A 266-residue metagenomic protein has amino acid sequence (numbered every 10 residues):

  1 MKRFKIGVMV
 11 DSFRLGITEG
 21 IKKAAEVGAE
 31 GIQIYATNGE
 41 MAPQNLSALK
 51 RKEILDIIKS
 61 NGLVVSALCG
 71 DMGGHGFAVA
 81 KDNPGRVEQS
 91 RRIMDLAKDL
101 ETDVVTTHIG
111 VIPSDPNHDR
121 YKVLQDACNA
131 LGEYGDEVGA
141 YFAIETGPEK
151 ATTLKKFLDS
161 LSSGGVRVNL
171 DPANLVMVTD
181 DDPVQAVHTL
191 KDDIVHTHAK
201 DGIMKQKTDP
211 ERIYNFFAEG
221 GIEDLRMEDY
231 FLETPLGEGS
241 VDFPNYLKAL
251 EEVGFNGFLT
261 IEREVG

Functional and structural regions predicted by a protein language model:
M1-G16: Boundary/entry segment of secreted carbohydrate-active catalytic domains
R3-G7, G31-Q33, V64-C69, T102-T106 (+4 more regions): Structural preference for beta-strand elements that scaffold enzyme active sites
M9-F13, Y35-G39, G70-G73, G110-I112 (+5 more regions): Active-site beta-loop-alpha junctions enriched in small/polar residues
L15, E238-E252: A short, acidic, amphipathic alpha-helical segment used as a generic capping/interface helix at domain edges
G16-K22, I57-V64, G76-V168, M177: Active-site acidic/histidine proton-transfer and metal-coordination neighborhood in alpha/beta enzyme cores
A24, I32, I58, L68 (+7 more regions): Conserved, mostly hydrophobic/aromatic
Q33-K59, I109-P116: Glycine-rich, proline-tolerant flexible connector loops at the mouths of alpha/beta enzymes
L68, D126-S240: Acidic/histidine-rich catalytic cores of soluble enzymes
